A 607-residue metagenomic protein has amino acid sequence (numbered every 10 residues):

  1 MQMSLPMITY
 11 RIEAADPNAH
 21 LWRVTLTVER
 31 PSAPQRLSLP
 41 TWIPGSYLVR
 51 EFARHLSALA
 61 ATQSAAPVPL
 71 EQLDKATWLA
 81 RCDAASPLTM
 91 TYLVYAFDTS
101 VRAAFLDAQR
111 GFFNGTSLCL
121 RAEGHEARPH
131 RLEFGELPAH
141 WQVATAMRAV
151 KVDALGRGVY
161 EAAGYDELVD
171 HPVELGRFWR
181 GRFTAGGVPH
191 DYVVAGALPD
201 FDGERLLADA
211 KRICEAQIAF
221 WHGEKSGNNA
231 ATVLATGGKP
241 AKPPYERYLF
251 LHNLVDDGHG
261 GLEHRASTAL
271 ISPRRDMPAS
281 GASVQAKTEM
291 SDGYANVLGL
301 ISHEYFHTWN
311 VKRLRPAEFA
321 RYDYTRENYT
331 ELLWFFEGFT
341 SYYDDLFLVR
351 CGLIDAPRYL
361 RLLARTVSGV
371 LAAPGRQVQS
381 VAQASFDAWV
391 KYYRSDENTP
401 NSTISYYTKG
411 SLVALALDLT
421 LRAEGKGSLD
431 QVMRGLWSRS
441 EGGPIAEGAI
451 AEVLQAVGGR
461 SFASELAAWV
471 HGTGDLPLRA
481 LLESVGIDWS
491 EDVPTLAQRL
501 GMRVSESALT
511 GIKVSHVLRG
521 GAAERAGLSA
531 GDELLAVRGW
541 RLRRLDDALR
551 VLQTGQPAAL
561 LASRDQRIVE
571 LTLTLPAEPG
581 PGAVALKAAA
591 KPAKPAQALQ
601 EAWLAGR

Functional and structural regions predicted by a protein language model:
M3-N18, T25-T27: Non-catalytic, glycine-rich low-complexity segments
A14-A15, G45-L106, A122: A surface-exposed beta-strand-loop module
W22-A53, C119-L137: Surface-exposed beta-strand/loop patches in extracellular or lumenal glycoproteins
P40, T91-L175: Extended, low-hydrophobicity, Ser/Thr/Pro/Gly-biased non-transmembrane segments
F52-A58, A127-A144, R148, R157-D166 (+4 more regions): Zn2+-dependent metallopeptidase catalytic core
W179-L333: Juxtacatalytic substrate-recognition/specificity segment
G261, T268-R275, R313-L314, T325-V378 (+2 more regions): Post-HExxH zinc-binding segment in Zn-dependent metallohydrolases
D344-D345, I354-R607: C-terminal recognition in membrane/secretory proteostasis and scaffolding
